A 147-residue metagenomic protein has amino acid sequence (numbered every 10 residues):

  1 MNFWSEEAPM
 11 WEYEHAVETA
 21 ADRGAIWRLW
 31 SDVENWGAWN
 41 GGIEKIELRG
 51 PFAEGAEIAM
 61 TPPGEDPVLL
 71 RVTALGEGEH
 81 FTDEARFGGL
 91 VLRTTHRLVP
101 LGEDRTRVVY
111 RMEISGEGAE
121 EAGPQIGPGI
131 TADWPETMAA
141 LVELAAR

Functional and structural regions predicted by a protein language model:
M1-G50: Hydrophobic ligand-binding cavity/cleft-lining segments
A21, A38, P67, A132-E136: Generic recognition of short, well-ordered alpha-helical interface segments
G24-R28, A74, E103, A132 (+2 more regions): Replace "anionic and nucleotidyl ligands
G37, P51, T61-V109, E113-G118 (+1 more regions): Hydrophobic-ligand binding "helix-grip"
E113-R147: A conserved amphipathic terminal alpha-helix motif
